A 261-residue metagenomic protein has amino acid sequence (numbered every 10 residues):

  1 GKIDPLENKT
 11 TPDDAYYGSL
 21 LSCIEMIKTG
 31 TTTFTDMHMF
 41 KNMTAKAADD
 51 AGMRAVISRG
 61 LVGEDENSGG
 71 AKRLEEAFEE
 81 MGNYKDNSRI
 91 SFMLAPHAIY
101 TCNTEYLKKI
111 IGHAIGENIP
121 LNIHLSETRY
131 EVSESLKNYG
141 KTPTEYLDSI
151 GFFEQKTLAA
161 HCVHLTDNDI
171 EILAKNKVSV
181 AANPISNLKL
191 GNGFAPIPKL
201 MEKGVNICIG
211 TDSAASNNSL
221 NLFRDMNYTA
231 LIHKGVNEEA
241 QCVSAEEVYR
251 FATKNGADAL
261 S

Functional and structural regions predicted by a protein language model:
G1-G52, L74-D86: Alpha-helical scaffold segments that flank or form the walls of functional sites
T29-T31, M53, N118-P120, K177-V178: A structural motif
G30, A48, L94, H124 (+7 more regions): Divalent metal-coordination and catalytic microenvironments
F34-T35, V56, N122, L158-A160 (+2 more regions): Structural detector of well-ordered beta-strand residues that form the stable sheet scaffold of enzyme domains
M43-V163: Metal-coordinating catalytic core of metallo-dependent amide/deamination hydrolases
R129-K141, D169-A174, G191-L200, N217-K234: Histidine/acidic-residue-rich catalytic or RNA/ligand-binding cores of hydrolases and nuclease-related proteins
S149-K156, P198-S261: His/Asp/Glu-enriched, well-ordered alpha-helical/loop segment that forms or immediately abuts the divalent-metal
D167-N168, A174-V205, I209-T211: A conserved active-site cap/scaffold subdomain adjacent to cofactor or substrate pockets
